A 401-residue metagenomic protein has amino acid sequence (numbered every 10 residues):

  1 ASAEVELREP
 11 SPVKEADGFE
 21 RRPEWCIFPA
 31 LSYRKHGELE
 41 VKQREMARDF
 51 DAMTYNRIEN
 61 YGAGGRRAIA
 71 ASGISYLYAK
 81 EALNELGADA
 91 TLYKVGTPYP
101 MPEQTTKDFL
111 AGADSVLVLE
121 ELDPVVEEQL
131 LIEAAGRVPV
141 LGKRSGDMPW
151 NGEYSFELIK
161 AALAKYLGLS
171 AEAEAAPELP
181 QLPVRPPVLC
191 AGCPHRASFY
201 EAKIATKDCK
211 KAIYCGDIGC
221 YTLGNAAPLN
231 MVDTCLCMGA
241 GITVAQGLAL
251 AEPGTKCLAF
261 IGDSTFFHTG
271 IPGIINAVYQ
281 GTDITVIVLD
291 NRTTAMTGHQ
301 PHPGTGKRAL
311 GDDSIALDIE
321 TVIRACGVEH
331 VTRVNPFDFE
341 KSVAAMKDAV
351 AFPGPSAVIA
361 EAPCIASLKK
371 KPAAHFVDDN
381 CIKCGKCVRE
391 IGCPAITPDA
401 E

Functional and structural regions predicted by a protein language model:
A1-L189, P194-H195, P336, F352 (+1 more regions): Flexible, low-complexity linker and terminal segments
S2-V5, L77-K80, V126-E128, S198-E201 (+5 more regions): Short helix/loop capping segments that flank catalytic or ligand/cofactor-binding pockets
H36-Y61, S72, G216-T255: Extended redox/cofactor-interaction regions of prokaryotic respiratory oxidoreductases
D49, S75-Y78, A82-D89, F109-A113 (+13 more regions): Generic, well-ordered alpha-helical scaffold segments in large soluble proteins
R67-A68, S115, I213, K256-L258: Structural motif
V95-P98, G142-D147, I218-G219, I242 (+1 more regions): Short, acidic/turn-prone active-site loops that include or flank metal/cofactor- and phosphate-binding residues
A173-I242, A251-G254: Active-site diphosphate/adenylate-binding microenvironment
N225-I359, K369-K370: Thiamine diphosphate
